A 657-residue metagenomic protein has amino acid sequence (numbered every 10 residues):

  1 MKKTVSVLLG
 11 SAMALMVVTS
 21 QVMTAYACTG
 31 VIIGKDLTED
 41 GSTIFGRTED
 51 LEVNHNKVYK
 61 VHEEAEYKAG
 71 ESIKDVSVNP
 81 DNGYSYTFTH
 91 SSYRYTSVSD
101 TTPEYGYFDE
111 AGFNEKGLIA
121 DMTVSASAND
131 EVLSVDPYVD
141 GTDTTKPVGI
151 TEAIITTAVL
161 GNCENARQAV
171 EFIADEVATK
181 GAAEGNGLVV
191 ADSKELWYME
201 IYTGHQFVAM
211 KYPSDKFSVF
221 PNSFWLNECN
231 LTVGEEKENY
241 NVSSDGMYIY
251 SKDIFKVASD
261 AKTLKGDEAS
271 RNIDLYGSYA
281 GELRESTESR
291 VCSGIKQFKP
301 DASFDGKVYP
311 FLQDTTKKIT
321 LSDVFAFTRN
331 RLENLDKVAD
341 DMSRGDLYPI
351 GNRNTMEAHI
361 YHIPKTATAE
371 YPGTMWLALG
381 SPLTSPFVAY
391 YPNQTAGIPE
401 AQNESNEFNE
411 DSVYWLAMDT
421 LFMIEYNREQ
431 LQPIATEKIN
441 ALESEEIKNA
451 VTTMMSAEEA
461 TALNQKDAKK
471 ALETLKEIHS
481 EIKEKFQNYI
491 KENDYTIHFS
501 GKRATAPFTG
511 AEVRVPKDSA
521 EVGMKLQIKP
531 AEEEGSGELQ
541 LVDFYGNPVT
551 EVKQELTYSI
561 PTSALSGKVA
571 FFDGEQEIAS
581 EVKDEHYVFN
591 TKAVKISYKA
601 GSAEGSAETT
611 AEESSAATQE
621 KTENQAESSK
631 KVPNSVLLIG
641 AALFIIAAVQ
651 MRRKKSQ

Functional and structural regions predicted by a protein language model:
M1, M13, K502-T509, V513-P516 (+3 more regions): Intrinsically disordered, low-complexity repeat and linker tracts
L15-A25: C-terminal segment of classical bacterial N-terminal signal peptides
C28-T151, F172-D301, G306-Y309, D314: A contiguous strand-loop segment
K337-A460: Substrate-recognition/cap regions that form aromatic- and gly/pro-loop-enriched pockets for small-molecule ligands
Q432-G501: Histidine-centered catalytic/metal-binding microenvironments
K502-F508, E512, E521, V549-T550 (+4 more regions): Proteolytic cleavage junctions
K502-R503, K529-A570: Proteolytic processing hotspots in large secreted/extracellular or virion-associated proteins and select intracellular
L643-Q657: C-terminal membrane-anchoring or membrane-association module
